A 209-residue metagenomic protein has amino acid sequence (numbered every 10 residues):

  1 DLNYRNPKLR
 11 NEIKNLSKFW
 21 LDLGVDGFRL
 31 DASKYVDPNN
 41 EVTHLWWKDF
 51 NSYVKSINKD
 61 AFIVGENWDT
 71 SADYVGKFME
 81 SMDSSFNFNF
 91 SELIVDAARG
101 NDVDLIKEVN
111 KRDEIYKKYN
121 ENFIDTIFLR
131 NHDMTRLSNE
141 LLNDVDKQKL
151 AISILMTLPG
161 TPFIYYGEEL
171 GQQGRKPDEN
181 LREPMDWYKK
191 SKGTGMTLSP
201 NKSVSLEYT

Functional and structural regions predicted by a protein language model:
D1-Y4, K18, N51-V64, G76 (+3 more regions): Active-site region of glycoside hydrolase catalytic domains
L2-A72, D96, M134: Active-site neighborhood of glycoside hydrolase catalytic domains
I13-L16, A72-D73, V103-Y116, S191: Alpha-helical scaffolding within the catalytic cores of extracellular/periplasmic polymer-degrading hydrolases
L21-G24, I115-E121: Acidic (Asp/Glu)-rich catalytic clusters
I57, S85, N110-K111, N122 (+3 more regions): Loop/helix patches that line or flank the sugar-binding groove of alpha-linked glycan CAZymes
G65-E66, A98-N110, S138: Substrate-binding/catalytic cleft of secreted carbohydrate-active enzymes, primarily glycoside hydrolases
N67-R99, Q172-N180: Substrate-binding cleft/loops of secretory-pathway carbohydrate-active enzymes
